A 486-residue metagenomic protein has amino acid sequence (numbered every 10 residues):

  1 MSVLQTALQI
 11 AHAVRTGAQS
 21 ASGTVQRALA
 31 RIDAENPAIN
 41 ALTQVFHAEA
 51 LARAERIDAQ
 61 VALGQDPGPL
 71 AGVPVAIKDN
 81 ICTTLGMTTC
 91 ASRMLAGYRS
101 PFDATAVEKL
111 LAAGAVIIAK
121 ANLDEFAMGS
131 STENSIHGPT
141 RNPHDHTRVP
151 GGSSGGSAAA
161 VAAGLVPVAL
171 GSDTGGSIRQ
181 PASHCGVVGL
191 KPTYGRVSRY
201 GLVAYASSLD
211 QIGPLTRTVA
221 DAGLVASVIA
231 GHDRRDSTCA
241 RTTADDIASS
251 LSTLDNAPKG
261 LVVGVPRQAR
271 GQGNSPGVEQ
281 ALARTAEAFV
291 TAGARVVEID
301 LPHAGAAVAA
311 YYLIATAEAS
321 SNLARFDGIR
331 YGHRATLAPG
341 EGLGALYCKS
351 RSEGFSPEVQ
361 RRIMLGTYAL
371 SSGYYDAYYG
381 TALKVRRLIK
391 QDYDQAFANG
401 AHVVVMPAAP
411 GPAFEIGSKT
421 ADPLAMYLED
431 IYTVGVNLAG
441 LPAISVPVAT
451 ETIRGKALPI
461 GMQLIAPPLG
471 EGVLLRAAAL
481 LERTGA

Functional and structural regions predicted by a protein language model:
M1-L51, R284, T291-G293, A486: An N-terminal boundary/leader segment
G17, A28, G72, V166 (+6 more regions): Glycine-rich, small-residue loops and helix-cap segments that act as flexible hinges at active-site edges
G17, K78, T218: Short, conserved phosphate/pyrophosphate- and ester-handling motifs at nucleotide-, phospho-/glycolipid
A28, A50, K78, L110 (+5 more regions): Conserved hydrophobic/aromatic pocket- or pore-lining residues that grip, position, or stack substrates in active sites
A34, A163-V168, T174-S275, E279 (+3 more regions): Structural helix-boundary/capping segments
A48-E55, G114-A115, D124: Long amphipathic alpha-helix in the N-terminal Rossmann-like dinucleotide-binding domain of NAD(P)-dependent
L70-I212, P266-Q268, T316-A317, M406-L424 (+1 more regions): Short glycine/serine-rich loop/turn segments
I118, R295-D300: General small-molecule cofactor/ligand-binding pocket signal
